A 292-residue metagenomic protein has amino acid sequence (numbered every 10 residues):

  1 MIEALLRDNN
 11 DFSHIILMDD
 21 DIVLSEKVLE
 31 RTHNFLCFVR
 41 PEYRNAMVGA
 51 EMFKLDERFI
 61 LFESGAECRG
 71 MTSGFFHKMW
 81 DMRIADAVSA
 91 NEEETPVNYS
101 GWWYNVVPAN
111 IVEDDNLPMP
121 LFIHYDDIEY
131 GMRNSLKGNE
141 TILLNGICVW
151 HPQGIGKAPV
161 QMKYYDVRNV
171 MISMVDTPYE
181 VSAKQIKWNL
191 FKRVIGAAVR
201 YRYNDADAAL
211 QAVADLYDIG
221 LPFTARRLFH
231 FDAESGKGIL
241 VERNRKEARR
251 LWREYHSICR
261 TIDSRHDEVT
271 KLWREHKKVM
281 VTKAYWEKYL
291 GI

Functional and structural regions predicted by a protein language model:
M1-R7, M132: Short, conserved alpha-helix that lines the donor NDP-sugar binding/gating region of sugar-transfer enzymes
N10-V23: Short beta-strand-to-loop acidic/aromatic patch adjacent to the donor-nucleotide binding site
K27-F76: Conserved donor NDP-sugar-binding/catalytic core segment of glycosyltransferases
W80-Y104: A recurrent flexible, glycine/aromatic-enriched loop bordering the glycosyltransferase active site that acts as
G101-W102, D114-M132, G138-L144: Donor nucleotide-sugar recognition loop
N110-I111: Short, well-ordered alpha-helical scaffold segment located in the soluble/lumenal catalytic or ligand-binding core
L143-P159: Active-site donor/metal-binding and catalytic loop motifs of nucleotide-sugar-dependent glycosylation enzymes
V167-I292: Terminal low-complexity segments of carbohydrate-biosynthetic enzymes
